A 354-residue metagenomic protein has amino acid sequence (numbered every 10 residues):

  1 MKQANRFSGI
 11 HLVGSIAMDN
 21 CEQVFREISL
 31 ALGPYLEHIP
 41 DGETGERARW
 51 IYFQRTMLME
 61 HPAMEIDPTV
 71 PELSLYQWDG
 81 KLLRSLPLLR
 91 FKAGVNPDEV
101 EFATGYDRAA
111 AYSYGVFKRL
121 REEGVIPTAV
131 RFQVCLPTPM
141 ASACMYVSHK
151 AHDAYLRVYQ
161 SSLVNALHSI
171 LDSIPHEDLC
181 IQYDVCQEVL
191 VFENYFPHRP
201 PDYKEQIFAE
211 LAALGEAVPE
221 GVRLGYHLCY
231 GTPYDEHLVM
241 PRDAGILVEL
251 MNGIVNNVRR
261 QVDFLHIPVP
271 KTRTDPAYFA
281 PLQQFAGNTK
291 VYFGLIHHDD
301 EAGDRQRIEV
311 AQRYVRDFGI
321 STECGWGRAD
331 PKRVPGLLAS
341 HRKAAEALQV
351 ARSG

Functional and structural regions predicted by a protein language model:
M1-D79: N-terminal basic, low-complexity leaders that serve as flexible interaction/assembly modules and, when applicable, as
C21-F25, G105-L120, A154-L167, P200-L214 (+4 more regions): Well-ordered, non-membrane alpha-helical segments in soluble/globular domains
S29, F117-R131, L171-D178, A212-G221 (+3 more regions): Acidic (Asp/Glu)-rich catalytic clusters
Q77-P175, I181-I207: Active-site-proximal, glycine-rich beta->alpha crossover segments in alpha/beta enzymes that shape flexible
T138-S142, V185-V189, Y230-Y234, V269-R273 (+2 more regions): Active-site-proximal loop/turn and secondary-structure-junction residues that shape catalytic pockets, frequently
L163-V164, Y226, L265, I320: Conserved, mostly hydrophobic/aromatic
I207-N288: Aromatic-lined glycan-binding groove of carbohydrate-active enzymes
V255-S353: Catalytic-face loop-and-helix region of soluble metabolic enzyme cores
